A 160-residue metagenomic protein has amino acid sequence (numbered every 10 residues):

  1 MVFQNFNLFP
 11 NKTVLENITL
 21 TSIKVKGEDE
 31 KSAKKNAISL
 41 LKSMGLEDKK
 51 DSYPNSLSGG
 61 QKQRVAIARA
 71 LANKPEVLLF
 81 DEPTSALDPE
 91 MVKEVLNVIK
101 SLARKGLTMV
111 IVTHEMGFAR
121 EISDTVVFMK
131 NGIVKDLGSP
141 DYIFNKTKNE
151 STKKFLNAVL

Functional and structural regions predicted by a protein language model:
M1-P140: ABC family nucleotide-binding domain
F128-N131, K135-L137, D141-L160: C-terminal boundary and immediately downstream tail of ABC-type ATPase nucleotide-binding domains
